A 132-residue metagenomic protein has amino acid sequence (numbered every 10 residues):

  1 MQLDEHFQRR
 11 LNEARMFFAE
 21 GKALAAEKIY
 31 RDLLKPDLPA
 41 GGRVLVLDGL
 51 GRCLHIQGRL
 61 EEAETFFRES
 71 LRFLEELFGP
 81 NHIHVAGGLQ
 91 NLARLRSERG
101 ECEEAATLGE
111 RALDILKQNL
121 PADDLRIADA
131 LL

Functional and structural regions predicted by a protein language model:
M1, L24-K35: Repeat-mediated protein-protein interaction surfaces in helical alpha-solenoids
Q2-L3, P39, F78-N81, A122-D123: Short coil/turn linker motifs that delimit alpha-helical repeat modules in TPR/alpha-solenoid proteins
Q8-A19, G42-I56, F67, I83-E98 (+1 more regions): Conserved alpha-helical positions within TPR/SEL1-like repeat arrays
R31-K35, L71-E76, L113-Q118: Amphipathic alpha-helical segments of tetratricopeptide repeats
